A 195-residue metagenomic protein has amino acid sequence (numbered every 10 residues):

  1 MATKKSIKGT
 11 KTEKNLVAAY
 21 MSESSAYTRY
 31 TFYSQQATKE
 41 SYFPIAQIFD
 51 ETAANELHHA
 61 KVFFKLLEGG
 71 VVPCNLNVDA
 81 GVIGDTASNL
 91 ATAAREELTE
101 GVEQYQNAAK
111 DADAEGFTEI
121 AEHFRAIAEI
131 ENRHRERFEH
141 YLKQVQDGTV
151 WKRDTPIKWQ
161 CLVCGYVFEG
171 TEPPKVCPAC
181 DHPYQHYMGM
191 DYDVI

Functional and structural regions predicted by a protein language model:
M1-I195: Non-heme di-metal
